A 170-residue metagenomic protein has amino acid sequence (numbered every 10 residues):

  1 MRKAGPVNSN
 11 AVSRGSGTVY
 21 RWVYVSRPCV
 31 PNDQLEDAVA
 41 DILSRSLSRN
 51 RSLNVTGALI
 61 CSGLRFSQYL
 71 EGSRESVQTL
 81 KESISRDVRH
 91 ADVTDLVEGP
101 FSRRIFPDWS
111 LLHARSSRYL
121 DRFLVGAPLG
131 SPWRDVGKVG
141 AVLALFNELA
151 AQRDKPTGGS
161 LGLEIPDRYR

Functional and structural regions predicted by a protein language model:
R2-R170: Charge-rich, low-complexity N-terminal segments
